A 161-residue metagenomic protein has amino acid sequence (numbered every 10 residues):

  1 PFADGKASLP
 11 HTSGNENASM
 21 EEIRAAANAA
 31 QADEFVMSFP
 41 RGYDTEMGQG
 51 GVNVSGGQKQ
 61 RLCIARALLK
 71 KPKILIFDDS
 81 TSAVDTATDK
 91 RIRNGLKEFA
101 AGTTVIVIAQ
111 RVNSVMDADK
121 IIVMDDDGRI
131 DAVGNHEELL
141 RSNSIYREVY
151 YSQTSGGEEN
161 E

Functional and structural regions predicted by a protein language model:
D4-K6, V36-S38, G42, N94 (+1 more regions): C-terminal portion of ABC ATPase nucleotide-binding domains
G5-Q49, R93, G102, V133: ABC ATPase nucleotide-binding domain helical subdomain, centered on the C-loop/LSGGQ "ABC signature"
L62-A67, R91, V107: ABC ATPase nucleotide-binding domain "signature" region
L69-K73, G102: A short, proline-enriched helix->beta-strand linker immediately N-terminal to the Walker B motif in ABC-type P-loop
L75-D78: Catalytic Walker B motif of ABC-type/P-loop ATPase nucleotide-binding domains
D89-A101, N113: Helical segment within the ABC ATPase nucleotide-binding domain
G102-A109: Conserved H-loop
